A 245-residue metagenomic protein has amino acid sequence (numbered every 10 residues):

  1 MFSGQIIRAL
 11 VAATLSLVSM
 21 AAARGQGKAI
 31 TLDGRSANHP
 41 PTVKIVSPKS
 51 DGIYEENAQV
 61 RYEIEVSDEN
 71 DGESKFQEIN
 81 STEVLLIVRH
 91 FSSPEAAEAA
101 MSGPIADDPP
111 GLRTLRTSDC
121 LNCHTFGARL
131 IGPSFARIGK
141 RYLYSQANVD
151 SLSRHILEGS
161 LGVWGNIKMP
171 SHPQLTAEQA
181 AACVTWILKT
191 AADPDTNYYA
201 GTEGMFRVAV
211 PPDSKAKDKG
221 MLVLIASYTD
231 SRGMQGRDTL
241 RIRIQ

Functional and structural regions predicted by a protein language model:
F2-V11: Bacterial N-terminal signal peptides that target proteins for export
L10-V18: Bacterial N-terminal signal peptides
Q26-R61, S67, P94: Short, compositionally biased P/S/T/A/G/V-rich stretches that sit at domain boundaries
A29-I30, S81-T82, H90-F91, M101-I105 (+1 more regions): Short beta-strand elements
V60, N70, I79-R89, S171-Y198 (+1 more regions): C-terminal capping alpha-helices of c-type cytochrome domains
S67-K75: Short amphipathic, basic-aromatic surface patches that mediate peripheral association with negatively charged
L115-G127, C183-I187: The canonical Cys-X-X-Cys-His
N122, I131-Y142, H155-V184, P194-A209: Axial heme c-ligation environment in periplasmic c-type cytochrome domains
